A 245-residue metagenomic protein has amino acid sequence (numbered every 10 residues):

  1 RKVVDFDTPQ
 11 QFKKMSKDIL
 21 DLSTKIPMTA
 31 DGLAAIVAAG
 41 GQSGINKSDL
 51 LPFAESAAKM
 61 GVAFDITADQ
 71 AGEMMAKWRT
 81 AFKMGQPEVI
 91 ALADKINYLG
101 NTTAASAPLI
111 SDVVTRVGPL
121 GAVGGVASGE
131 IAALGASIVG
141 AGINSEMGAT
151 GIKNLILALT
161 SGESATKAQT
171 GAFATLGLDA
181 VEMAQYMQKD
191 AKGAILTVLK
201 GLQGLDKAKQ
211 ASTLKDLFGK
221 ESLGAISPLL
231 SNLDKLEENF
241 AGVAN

Functional and structural regions predicted by a protein language model:
R1-D94, G100-S111, G121-G129, A141-A149 (+3 more regions): A short, structural motif
L92, I131-L134, A149, L223-L229: Short, Φ-rich (hydrophobic/aromatic) sequence segments
G135-V139: Extracytoplasmic, non-cytosolic globular domains
A174, L178-Q188, G193-N245: Hydrophobic, often aromatic-rich secondary-structure segments at membrane interfaces
